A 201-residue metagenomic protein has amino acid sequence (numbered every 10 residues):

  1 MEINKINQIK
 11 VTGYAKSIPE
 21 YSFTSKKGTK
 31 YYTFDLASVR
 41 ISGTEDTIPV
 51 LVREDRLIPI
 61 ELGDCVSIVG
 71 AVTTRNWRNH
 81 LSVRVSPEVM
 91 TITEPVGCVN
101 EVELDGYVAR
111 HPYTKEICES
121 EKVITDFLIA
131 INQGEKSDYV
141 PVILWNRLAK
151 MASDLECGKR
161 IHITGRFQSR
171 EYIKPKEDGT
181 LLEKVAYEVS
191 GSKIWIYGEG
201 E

Functional and structural regions predicted by a protein language model:
M1-E201: Single-stranded nucleic acid-binding surfaces, predominantly the OB-fold ssDNA-binding core
